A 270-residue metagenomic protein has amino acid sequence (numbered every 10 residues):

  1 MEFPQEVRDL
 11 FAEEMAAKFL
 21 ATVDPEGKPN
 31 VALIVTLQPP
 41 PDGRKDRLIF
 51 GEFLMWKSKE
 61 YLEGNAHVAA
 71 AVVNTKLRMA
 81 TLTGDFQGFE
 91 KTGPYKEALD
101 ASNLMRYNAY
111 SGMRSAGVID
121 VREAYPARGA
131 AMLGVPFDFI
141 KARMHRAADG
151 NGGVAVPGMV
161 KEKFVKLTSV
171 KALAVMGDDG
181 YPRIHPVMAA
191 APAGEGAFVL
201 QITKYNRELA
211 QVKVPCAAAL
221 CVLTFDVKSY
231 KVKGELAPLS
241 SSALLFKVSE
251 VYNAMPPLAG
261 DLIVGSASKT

Functional and structural regions predicted by a protein language model:
M1-T270: Binding-site signature for planar aromatic cofactors or substrates
